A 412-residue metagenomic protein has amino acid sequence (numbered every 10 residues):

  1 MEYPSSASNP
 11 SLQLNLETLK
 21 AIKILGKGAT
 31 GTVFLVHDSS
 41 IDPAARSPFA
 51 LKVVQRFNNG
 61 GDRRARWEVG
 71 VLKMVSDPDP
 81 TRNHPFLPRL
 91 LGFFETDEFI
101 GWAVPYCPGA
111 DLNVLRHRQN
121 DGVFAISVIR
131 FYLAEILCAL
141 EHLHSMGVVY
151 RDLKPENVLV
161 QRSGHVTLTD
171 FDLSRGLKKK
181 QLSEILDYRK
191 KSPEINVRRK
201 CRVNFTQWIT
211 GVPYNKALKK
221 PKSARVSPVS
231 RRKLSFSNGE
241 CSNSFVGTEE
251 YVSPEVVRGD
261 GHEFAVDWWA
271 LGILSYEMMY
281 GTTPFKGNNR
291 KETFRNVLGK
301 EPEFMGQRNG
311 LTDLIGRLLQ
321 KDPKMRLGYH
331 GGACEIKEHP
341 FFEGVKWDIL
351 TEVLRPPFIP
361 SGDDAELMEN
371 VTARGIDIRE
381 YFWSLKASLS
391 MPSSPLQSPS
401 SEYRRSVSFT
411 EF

Functional and structural regions predicted by a protein language model:
P4, D79-R82, F171-S244: Intrinsically disordered, low-complexity regulatory tails flanking kinase catalytic domains
I22-A29, V33: Protein kinase glycine-rich loop
T32-F57: Glycine-rich ATP phosphate-binding loop
P88, D97-P105, N113-V114: A conserved loop-to-beta-strand element in the N-lobe of protein kinase catalytic cores that borders the ATP-binding
G92-F93: A short, aromatic-enriched beta-strand patch in the conserved N-lobe beta-sheet of the protein kinase catalytic domain
Y132-L133: Activation segment signature within eukaryotic-like protein kinase domains
K220, S230, F236-S244, T248 (+2 more regions): Eukaryotic Ser/Thr kinase distal regulatory-tail detector
